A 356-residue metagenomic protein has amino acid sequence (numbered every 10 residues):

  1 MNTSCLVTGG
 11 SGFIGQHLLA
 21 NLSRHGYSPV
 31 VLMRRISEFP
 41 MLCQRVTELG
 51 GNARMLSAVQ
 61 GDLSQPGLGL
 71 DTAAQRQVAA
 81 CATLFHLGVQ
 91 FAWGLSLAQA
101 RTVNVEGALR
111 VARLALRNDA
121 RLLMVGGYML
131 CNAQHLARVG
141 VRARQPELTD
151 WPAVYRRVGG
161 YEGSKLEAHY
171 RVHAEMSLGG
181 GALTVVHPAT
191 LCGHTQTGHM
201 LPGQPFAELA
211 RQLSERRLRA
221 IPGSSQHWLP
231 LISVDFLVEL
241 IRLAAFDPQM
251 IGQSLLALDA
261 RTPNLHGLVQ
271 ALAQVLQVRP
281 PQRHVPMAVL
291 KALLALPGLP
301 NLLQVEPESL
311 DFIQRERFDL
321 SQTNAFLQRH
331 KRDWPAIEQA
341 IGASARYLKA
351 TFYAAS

Functional and structural regions predicted by a protein language model:
C5-Y27: N-terminal Rossmann NAD(P)H-binding glycine-rich loop of SDR-like oxidoreductase domains
G51-L56, Q60-E106, L114: NAD(P)H-binding glycine-rich loop region in Rossmannoid oxidoreductase-like domains and their noncatalytic homologs
T83-H86, E106-G160: Conserved Rossmann-fold NAD(P)-dependent oxidoreductase catalytic core, especially the SDR/UDP-sugar
P152-R156, E208-F236, L240-A244: A conserved pocket-lining segment of Rossmann-fold NAD(P)-dependent short-chain dehydrogenase/reductase
V154-T184: Active-site Tyr-X1-5-Lys
G179, H194-A207, A244-L255: Glycine/proline-rich active-site loop of Rossmann-fold NAD(P)-dependent oxidoreductases
L265-R317, W334-E338, Y353-S356: Terminal hydrophobic/aromatic helix or amphipathic segment near a protein terminus
F318-S356: Amphipathic terminal alpha-helices
